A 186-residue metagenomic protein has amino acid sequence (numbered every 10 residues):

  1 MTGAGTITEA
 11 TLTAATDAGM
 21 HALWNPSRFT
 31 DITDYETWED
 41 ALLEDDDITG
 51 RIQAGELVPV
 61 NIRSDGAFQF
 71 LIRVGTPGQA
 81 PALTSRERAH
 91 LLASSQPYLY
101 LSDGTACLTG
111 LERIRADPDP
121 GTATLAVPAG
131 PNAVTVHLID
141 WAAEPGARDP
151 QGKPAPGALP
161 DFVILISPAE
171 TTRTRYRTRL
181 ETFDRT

Functional and structural regions predicted by a protein language model:
M1-W24, A89-T186: Acidic, proline/glycine-rich low-complexity IDRs
T2-E56: Solvent-exposed, flexible loop/coil segments flanking beta-strands in beta-rich domains
I7, I32, I48, I52 (+5 more regions): Weak global preference for isoleucine
Y35-S102: Short, well-structured hydrophobic secondary-structure segments
